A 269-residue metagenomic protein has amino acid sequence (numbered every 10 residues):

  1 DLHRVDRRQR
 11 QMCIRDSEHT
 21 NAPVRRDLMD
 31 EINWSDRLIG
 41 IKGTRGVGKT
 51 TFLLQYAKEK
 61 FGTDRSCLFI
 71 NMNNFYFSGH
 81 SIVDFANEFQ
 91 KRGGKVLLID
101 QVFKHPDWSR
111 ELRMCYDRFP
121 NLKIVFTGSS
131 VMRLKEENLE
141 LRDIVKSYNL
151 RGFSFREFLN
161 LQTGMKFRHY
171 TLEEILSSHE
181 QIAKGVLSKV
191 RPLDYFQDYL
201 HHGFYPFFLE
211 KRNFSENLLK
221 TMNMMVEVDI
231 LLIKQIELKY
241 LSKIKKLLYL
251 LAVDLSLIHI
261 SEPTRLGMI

Functional and structural regions predicted by a protein language model:
D1-D6, R10, I14, I258-I269: Single conserved hydrophobic/aromatic residue that forms the stacking wall/gate of nucleotide- or nucleobase-binding
R7-M29: N-terminal pre-Walker A segment at the start of P-loop NTPase domains
I41: Hydrophobic anchor at the beta1->P-loop junction of P-loop NTPases
K49: Conserved lysine of the Walker
F52: Hydrophobic positions on the alpha1 helix immediately C-terminal to the Walker A/P-loop
S66-G93: Short glycine-rich substrate-engagement loop in P-loop NTPases that contacts/grips substrate
M132-K146, T163: Short regulatory helix/loop adjacent to the ATP-binding pocket of P-loop NTPases
T163-S261, R265: Interdomain hinge/linker elements that couple catalytic modules in large macromolecular machines
